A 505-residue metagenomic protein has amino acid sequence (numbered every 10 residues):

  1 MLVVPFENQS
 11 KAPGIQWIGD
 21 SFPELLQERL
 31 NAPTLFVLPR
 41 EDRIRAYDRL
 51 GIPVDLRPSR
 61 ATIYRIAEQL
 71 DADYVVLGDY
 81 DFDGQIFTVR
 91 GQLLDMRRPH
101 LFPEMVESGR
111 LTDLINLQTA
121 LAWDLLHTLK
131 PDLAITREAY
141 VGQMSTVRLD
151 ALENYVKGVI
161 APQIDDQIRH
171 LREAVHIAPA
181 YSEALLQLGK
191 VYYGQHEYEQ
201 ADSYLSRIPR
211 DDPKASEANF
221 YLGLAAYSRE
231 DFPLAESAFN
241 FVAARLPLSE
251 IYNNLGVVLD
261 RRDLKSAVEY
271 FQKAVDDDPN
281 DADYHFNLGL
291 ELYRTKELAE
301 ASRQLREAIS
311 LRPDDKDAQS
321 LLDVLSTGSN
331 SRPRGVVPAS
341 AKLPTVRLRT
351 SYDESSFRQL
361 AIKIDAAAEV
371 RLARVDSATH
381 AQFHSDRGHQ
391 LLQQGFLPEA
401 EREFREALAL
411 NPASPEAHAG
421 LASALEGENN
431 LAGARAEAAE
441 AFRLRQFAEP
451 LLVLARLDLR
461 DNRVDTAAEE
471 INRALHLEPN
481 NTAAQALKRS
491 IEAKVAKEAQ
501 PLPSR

Functional and structural regions predicted by a protein language model:
M1, A32-P33, T62, I66-Q69 (+3 more regions): C-terminal/domain-edge helix-coil "capping" segments
M1-T88, D95-G109, A139-M144: Short beta-strand->alpha-helix linker/helix-N-cap micro-motif that forms a surface specificity/interaction loop
R148-E183, Q187-K190, G194-H196, L224 (+3 more regions): Alpha-helical segment of the N-proximal tetratricopeptide repeat
L152, E183, E217, E250-I251 (+6 more regions): Start-of-helix register in tetratricopeptide repeats
P162-H170, G194-R207, S228-F241, P247 (+8 more regions): Structural signature of tandem alpha-helical TPR/SEL1-like repeats, specifically the intra-repeat loop/turn
P179, P213, L246-P247, P279 (+5 more regions): Short coil turns that delineate tetratricopeptide repeat
